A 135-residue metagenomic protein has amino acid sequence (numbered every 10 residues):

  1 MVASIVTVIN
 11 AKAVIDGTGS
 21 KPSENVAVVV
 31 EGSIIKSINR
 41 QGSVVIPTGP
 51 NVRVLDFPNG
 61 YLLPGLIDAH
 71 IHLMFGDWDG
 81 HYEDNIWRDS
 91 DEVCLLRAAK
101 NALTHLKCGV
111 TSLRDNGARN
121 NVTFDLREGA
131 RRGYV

Functional and structural regions predicted by a protein language model:
V2-V8, V14, T18-L63, D84: Histidine-rich, glycine-flanked metal-binding segment
I46, A130-V135: Short helix-capping segments at alpha-helix termini
G60-G129: Metal-associated gating/positioning segment near the N- to mid-region
